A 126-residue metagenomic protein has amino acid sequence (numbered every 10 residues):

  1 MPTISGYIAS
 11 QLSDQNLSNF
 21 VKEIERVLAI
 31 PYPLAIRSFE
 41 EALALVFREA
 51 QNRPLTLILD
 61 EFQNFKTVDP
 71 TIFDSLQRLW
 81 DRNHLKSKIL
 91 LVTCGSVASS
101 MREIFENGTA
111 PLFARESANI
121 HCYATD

Functional and structural regions predicted by a protein language model:
M1-D126: Phosphate-binding site recognition
